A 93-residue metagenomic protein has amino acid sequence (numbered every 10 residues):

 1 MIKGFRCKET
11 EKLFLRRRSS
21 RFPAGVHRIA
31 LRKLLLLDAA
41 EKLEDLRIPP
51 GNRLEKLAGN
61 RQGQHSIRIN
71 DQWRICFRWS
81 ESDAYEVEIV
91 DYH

Functional and structural regions predicted by a protein language model:
M1, E9, R18, K42 (+2 more regions): Glycine-rich, flexible loop/turn motifs
M1-K33: Arg/Lys-rich, positively charged N-terminal/basic patches that mediate binding to nucleic acids
K3, H27-A30, L46-P50, R68-N70: Generic structural signal for well-ordered secondary structure
R6, A30-K33, R53, L57 (+2 more regions): Amphipathic alpha-helical interface surfaces
L37: Conserved phosphate-interacting/catalytic interface
E41-H65: A short, surface-exposed loop/turn module that caps and links secondary-structure elements
A58, H65-H93: Enriched for short, Lys/Arg-rich terminal
